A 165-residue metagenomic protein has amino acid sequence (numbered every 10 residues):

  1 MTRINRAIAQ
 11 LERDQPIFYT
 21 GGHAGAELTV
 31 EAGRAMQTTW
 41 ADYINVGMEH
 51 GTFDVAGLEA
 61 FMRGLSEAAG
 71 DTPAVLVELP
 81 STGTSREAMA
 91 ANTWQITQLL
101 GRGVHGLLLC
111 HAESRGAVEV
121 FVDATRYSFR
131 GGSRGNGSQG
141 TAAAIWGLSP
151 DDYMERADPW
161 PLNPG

Functional and structural regions predicted by a protein language model:
M1-G165: Expand to "…catalyze enediolate/carbanion chemistry for C-C bond making/breaking, isomerization, decarboxylation
